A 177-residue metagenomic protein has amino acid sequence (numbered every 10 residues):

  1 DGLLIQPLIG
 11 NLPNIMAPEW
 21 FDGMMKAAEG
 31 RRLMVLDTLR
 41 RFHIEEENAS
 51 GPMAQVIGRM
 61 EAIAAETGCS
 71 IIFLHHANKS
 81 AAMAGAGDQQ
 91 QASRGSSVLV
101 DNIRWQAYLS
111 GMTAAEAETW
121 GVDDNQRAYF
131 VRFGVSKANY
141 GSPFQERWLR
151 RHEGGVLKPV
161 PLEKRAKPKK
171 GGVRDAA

Functional and structural regions predicted by a protein language model:
D1-S50, Q55, A62: Conserved inter-motif catalytic segment of the P-loop NTP-binding fold
P13-N14, A92, S96, K170: Alpha-helix initiation/capping motif
E19, A138-A177: Conserved alpha/beta core segments of nucleic-acid transaction machinery
D22, K26, A115, D175-A176: Polar/charged alpha-helical tracts
G30, L39-R40, S93, K164 (+1 more regions): Short, intrinsically disordered low-complexity segments
R31-M34, F133, V173-A177: Generic low-polarity alpha-helical segments
L33, G51-G155: Phosphate-binding/switch region of NTP-binding enzymes
